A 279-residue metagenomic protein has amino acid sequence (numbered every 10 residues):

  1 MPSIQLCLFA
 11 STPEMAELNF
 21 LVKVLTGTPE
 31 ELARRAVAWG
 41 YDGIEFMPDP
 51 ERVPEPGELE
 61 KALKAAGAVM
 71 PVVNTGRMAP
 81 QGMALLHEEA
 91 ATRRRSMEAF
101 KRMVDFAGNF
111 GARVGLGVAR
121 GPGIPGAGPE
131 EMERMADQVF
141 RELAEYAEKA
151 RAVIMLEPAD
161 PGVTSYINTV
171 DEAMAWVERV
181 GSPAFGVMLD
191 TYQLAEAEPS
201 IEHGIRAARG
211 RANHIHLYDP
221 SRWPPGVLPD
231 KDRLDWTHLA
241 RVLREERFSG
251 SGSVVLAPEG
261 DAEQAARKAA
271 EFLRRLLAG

Functional and structural regions predicted by a protein language model:
M1-G108, R141, S182, G210 (+1 more regions): N-terminal pre-domain/capping segments
M1-G40, I167-L189, A195-G279: Histidine-acidic metal/acid-base catalytic patches
A10-E14, P48-P50, G76-A79, R120-P122 (+4 more regions): Active-site-proximal loop/turn and secondary-structure-junction residues that shape catalytic pockets, frequently
V22-T26, L85-G186, E196: Active-site acidic/histidine proton-transfer and metal-coordination neighborhood in alpha/beta enzyme cores
E45, V72-N74, G115-L116, M155 (+2 more regions): Conserved beta-strand positions in the central sheet of alpha/beta enzyme cores
E55-P56, G82-M83, G126-A127, Y166 (+1 more regions): Short Asp/Glu-rich motifs
E58-G67, V139-Y146, G204-A207, H238-V242: Catalytic-core regions built around general acid/base machinery
